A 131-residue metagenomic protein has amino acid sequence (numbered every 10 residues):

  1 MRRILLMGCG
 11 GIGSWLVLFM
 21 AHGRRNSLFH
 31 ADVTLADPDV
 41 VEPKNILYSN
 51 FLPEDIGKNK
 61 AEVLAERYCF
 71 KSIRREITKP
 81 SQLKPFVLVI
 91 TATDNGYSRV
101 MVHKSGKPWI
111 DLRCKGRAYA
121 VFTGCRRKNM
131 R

Functional and structural regions predicted by a protein language model:
M1-R131: Adenine nucleotide-associated cytosolic modules
